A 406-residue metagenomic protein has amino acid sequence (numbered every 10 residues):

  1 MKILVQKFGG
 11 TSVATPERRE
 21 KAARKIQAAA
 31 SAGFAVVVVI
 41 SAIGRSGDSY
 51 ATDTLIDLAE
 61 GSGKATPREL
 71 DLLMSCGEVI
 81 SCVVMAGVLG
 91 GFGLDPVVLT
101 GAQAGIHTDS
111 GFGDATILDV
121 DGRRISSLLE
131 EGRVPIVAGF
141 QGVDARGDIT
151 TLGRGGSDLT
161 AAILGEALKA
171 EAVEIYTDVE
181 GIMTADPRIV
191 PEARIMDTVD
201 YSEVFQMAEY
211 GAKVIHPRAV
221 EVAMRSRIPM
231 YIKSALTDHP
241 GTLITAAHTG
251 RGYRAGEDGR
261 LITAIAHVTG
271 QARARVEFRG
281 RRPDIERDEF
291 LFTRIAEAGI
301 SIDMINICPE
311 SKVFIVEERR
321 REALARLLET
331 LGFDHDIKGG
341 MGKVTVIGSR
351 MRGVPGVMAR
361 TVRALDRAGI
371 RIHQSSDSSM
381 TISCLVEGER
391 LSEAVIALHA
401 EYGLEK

Functional and structural regions predicted by a protein language model:
M1-V220, V386-R390: Nucleotide/pyrophosphate-binding catalytic subdomain
F34, L94, I228, I300 (+1 more regions): Short phosphate-binding/catalytic loops that engage adenosine nucleotides
S41-G44, Y50-I56, I232-G252, P309: Terminal amphipathic helices with adjacent charged low-complexity linkers/tails
I43-G44, V179-G181, S226-M230, S234-H239 (+3 more regions): Glycine-rich beta-alpha junction loops
A172-Y176, M230-I232, D303: Short hydrophobic alpha-helical runs that function as membrane-insertion/retention elements
A223: Acidic-aromatic/histidine active-site loop/patch
L243-K406: A conserved regulatory-domain signal marking ACT and ACT-like small-molecule sensing domains and adjacent regulatory
